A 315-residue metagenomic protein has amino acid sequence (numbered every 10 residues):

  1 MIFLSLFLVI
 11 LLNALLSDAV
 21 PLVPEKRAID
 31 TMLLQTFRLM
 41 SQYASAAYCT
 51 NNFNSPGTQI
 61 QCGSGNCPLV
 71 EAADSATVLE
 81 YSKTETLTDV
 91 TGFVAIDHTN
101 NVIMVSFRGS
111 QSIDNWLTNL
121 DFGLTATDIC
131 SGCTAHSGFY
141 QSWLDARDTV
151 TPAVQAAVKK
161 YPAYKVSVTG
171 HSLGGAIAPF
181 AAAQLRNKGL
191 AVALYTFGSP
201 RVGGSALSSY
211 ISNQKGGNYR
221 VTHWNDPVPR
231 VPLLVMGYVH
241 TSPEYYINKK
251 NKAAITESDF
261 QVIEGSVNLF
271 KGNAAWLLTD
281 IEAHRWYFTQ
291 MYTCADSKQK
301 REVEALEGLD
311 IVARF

Functional and structural regions predicted by a protein language model:
I2-A19: Cleavable N-terminal signal peptides of Sec/SRP-targeted secreted and luminal proteins
S5, V20-T31, N101, S112 (+2 more regions): Serine hydrolase/lipase
S17-I113, E304-A313: Flexible, membrane-associating and regulatory peripheral segments of lipid-active enzymes
T36-L39, V150, I177, A181: Alpha-helical interaction elements in eukaryotic regulators
C49, C62, C67, C130-C133 (+2 more regions): Disulfide-bonded cysteines in secreted/extracellular proteins and peptides
L69-T169, R186-V192, K215-G216: A conserved cap/lid and substrate-binding interface adjacent to the catalytic center of lipid-processing enzymes
D89-G92, A181, S205: Eukaryotic intrinsically disordered and solvent-exposed regulatory patches
G170-G174, A178: Gly/Ala-rich beta-loop-alpha elbow adjacent to hydrolase catalytic centers
